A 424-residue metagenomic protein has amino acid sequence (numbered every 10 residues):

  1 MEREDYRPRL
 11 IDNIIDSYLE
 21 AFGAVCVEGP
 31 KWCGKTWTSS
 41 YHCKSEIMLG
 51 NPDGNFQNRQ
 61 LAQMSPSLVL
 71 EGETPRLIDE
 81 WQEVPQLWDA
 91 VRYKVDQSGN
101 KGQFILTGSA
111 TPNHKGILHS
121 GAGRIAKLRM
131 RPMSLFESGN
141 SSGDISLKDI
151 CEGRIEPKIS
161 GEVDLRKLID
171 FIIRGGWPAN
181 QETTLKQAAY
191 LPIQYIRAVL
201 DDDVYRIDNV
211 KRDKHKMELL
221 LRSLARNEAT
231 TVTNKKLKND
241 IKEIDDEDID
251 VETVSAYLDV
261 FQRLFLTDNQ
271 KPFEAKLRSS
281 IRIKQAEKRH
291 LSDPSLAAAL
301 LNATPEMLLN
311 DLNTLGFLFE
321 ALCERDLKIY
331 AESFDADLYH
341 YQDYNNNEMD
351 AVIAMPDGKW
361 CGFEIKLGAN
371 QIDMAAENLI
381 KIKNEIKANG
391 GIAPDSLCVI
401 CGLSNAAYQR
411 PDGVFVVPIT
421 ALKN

Functional and structural regions predicted by a protein language model:
M1-D16: N-terminal pre-Walker A segment at the start of P-loop NTPase domains
V27: Hydrophobic anchor at the beta1->P-loop junction of P-loop NTPases
K35-T36: Conserved lysine of the Walker
E46-P75: Short glycine-rich substrate-engagement loop in P-loop NTPases that contacts/grips substrate
W88-A110: Conserved catalytic/switch belt of AAA+ P-loop NTPases
K115-T230: Interdomain motor-coupling "hinge/lid" segment immediately C-terminal to the ATP-binding subdomain of NTP-driven enzymes
L185-K359: Accessory nucleic acid-recognition modules appended to NTPase machines
G402-N424: Domain-level recognition of nuclease-like catalytic cores that cleave nucleotide substrates
